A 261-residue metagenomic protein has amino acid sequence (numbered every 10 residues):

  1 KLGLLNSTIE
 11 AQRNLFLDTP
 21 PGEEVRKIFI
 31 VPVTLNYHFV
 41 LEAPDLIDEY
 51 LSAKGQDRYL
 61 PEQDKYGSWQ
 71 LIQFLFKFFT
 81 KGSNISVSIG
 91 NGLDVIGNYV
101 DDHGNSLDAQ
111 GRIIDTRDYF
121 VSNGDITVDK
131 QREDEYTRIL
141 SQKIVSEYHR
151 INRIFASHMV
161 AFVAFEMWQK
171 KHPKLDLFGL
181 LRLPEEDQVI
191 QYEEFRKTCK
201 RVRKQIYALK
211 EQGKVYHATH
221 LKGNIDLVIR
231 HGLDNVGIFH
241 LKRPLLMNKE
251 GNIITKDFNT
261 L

Functional and structural regions predicted by a protein language model:
K1-L261: Membrane-interfacial terminal anchoring regions of lipid-handling membrane enzymes
